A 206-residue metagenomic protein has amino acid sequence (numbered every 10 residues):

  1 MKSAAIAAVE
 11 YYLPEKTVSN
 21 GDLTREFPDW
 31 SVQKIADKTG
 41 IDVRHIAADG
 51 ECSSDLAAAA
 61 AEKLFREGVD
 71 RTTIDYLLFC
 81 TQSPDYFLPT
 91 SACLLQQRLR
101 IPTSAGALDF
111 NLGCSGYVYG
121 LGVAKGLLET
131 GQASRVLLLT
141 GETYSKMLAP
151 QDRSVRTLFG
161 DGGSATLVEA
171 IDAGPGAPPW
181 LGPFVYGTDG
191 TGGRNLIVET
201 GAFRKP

Functional and structural regions predicted by a protein language model:
M1-D49, D152-P206: Condensing-enzyme catalytic core mediating Claisen C-C bond formation in acyl metabolism
I6-A8, I35, L64, L77 (+5 more regions): Buried hydrophobic positions in well-ordered alpha/beta secondary-structure cores of metabolic enzymes
Y11-Y12, C80-Y86, L112-S115, T140-S145 (+1 more regions): Acidic, glycine-rich active-site loops and adjacent beta-strand->loop/helix elements that engage anionic groups
Q33-D55, Q82-V136, P175: Conserved catalytic cysteine-centered active-site region of acyl-thioester-dependent Claisen-condensing enzymes
A60-D75: Phosphate/pyrophosphate-binding loops at sites that engage ATP/ADP/AMP, CoA/4′-phosphopantetheine, polyphosphate
D70-T73, Q132, W180: Short loop/turn motifs at secondary-structure junctions
E129-G162: Flexible, glycine-rich active-site loops centered on histidine and acidic residues that chelate a metal or position
